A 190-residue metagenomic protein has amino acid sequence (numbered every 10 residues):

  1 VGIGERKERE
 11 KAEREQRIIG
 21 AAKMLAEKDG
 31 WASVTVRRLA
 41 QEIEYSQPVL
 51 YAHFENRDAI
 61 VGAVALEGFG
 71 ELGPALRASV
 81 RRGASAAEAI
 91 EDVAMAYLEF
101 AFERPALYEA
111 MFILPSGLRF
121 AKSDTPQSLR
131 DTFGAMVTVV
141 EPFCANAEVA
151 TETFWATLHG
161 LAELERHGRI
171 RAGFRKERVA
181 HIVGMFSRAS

Functional and structural regions predicted by a protein language model:
V1-E13, G83: N-terminal intrinsically disordered/low-complexity leader segments
R17, A21, K28-A59, A63: Helix-turn-helix
I18-A26, G68, L72, Y97: Short hydrophobic clusters on alpha-helical segments that form packing/core surfaces in small helical domains
A26, V61-G68, M111-F112: Alpha-helical DNA-contacting segments of helix-turn-helix folds
V64-E91, A121-R130: Amphipathic alpha-helical linker/stalk segments
I90-F112, K122-S123, T151, W155: Helical hydrophobic small-molecule/effector-binding pocket
F100, L118-C144, E148-T153, E177-S187: Amphipathic alpha-helical packing segments from all-alpha helical-bundle domains
W155-G173, S187-S190: Amphipathic C-terminal alpha-helical segment
